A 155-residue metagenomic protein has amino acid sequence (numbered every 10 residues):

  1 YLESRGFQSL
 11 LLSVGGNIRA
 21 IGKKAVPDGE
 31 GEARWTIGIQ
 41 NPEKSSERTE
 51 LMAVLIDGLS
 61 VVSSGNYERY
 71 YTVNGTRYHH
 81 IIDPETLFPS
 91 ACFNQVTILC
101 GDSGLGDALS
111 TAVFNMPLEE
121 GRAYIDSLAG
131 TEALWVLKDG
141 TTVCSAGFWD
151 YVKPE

Functional and structural regions predicted by a protein language model:
Y1-E155: Mature catalytic core of soluble alpha/beta enzymes
